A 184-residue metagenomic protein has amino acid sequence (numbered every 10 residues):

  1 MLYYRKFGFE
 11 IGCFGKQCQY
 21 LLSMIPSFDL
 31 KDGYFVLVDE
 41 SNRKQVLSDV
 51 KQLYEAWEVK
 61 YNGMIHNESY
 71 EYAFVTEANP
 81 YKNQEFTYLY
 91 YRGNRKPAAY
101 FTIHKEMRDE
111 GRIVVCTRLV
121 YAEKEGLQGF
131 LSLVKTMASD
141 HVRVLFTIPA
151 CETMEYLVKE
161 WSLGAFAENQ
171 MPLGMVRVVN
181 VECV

Functional and structural regions predicted by a protein language model:
M1-P26, R43: Active-site-proximal cofactor/substrate-binding loop regions of enzyme domains
K31-V184: Intrinsically disordered, low-complexity, positively biased terminal segments
